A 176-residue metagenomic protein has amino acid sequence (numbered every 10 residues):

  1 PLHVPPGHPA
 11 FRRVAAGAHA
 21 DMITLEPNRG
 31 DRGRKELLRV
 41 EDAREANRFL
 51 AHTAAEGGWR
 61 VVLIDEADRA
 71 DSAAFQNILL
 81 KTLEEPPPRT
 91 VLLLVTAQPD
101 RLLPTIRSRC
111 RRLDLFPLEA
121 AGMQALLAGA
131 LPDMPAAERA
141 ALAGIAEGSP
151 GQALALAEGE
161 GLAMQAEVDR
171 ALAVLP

Functional and structural regions predicted by a protein language model:
P1-A74: Clamp-loader machinery-focused feature within the broader ASCE/P-loop NTPase space
P1-R13, P88-T90, A97-P176: Charged, glycine-rich active-site and insertion segments that engage polyanionic ligands
M22, V62, L79, C110 (+1 more regions): Conserved RecA-like P-loop NTPase ATPase core
R39, Q76-L80, R107: "Short basic amphipathic alpha-helical interaction patches in structured regions
A51, F75-V91: Conserved catalytic/switch belt of AAA+ P-loop NTPases
V62-D65, T90-T96: Structural recognition of the conserved hydrophobic beta-strand(s) that form the central parallel beta-sheet of P-loop
R69-A70, E85, R101: Residues immediately C-terminal
